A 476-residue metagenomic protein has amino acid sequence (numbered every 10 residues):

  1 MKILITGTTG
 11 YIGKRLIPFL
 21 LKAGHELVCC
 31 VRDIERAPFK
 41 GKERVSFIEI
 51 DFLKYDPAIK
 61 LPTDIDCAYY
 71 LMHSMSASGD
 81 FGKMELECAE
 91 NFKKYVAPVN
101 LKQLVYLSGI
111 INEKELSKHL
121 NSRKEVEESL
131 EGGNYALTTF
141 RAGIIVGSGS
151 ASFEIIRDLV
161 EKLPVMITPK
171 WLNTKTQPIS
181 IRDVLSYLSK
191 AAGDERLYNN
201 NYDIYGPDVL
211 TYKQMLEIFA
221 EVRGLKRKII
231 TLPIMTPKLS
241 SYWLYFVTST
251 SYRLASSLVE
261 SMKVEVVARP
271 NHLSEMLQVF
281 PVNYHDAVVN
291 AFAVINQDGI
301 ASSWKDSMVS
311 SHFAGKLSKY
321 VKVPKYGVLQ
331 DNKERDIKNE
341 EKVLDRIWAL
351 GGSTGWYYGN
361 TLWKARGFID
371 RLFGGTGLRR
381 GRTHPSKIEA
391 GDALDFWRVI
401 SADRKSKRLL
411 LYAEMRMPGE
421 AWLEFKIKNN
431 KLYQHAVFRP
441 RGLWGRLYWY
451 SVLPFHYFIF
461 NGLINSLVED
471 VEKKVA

Functional and structural regions predicted by a protein language model:
K2, D194-L254, E265-D331: Mid/C-terminal beta-alpha module of Rossmann-like enzyme folds, strongest in SDR-family dehydrogenases/epimerases
I3-H25: N-terminal Rossmann NAD(P)H-binding glycine-rich loop of SDR-like oxidoreductase domains
G7, A192, V282-V289, A293-G377 (+1 more regions): Hydrophobic ligand-binding cavity/cleft-lining segments
L16, A23, K114-L225, Y242 (+1 more regions): Oxidoreductase cofactor-interface core, primarily capturing Rossmann-like NAD(P)-dependent enzymes
H25-R32: Conserved glycine-rich Rossmann-like NAD(P)H-binding loop of the short-chain dehydrogenase/reductase
E35-V99, G109-E115: NAD(P)H-binding glycine-rich loop region in Rossmannoid oxidoreductase-like domains and their noncatalytic homologs
G381-N429, V437-R441, V468: Hydrophobic-ligand binding "helix-grip"
P440-G442, R446-A476: A conserved amphipathic terminal alpha-helix motif
